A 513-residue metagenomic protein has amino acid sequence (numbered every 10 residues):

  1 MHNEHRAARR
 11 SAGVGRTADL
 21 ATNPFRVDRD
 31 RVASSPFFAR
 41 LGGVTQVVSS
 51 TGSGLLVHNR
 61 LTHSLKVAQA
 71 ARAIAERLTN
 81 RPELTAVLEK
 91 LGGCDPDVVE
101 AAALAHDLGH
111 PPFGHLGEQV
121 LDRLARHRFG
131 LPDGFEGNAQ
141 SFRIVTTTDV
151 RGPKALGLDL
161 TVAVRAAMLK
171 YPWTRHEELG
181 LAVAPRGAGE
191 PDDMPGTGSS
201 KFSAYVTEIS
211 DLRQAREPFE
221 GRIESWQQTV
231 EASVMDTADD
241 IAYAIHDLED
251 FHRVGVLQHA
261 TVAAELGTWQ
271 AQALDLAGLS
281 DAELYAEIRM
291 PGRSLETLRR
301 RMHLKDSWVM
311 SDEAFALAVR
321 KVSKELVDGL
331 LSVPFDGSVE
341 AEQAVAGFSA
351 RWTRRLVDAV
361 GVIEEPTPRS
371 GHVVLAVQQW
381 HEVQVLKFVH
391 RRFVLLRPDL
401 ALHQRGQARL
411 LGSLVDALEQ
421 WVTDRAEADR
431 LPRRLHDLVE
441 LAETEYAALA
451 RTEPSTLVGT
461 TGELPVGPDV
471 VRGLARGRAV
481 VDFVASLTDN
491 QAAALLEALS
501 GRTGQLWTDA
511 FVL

Functional and structural regions predicted by a protein language model:
M1-S64, A68-D97, L116, R123 (+3 more regions): Histidine-centered, transition-metal-coordinating active-site segments
V99-A102: N-terminal accessory alpha/beta regions
L104-D107, R126, L395: A broad detector of the eukaryotic-type serine/threonine protein kinase catalytic domain
A105, G109-H110, A242: Short active-site segment of divalent metal-dependent hydrolases/proteases that encodes the spacing between
R128-L131: Catalytic cores of the polymerase beta-like nucleotidyltransferase superfamily and closely associated nucleotide
